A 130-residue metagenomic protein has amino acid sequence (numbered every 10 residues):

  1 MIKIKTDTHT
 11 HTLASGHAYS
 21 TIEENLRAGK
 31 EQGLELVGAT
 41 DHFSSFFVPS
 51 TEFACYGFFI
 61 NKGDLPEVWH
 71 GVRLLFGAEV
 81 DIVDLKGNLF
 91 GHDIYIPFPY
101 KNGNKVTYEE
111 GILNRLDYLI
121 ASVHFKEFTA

Functional and structural regions predicted by a protein language model:
M1-I2: Catalytic phosphate/metal-binding cores of nucleic-acid and nucleotide-processing enzymes, i.e., regions that mediate
K5-S15, A39-S44: Histidine-centered catalytic micro-motifs
T6-T10, A18, G77, Y100: Generic alpha-helix detector with strongest preference for long hydrophobic helices that associate with membranes
H9, G29, D41, L74 (+1 more regions): Divalent metal-coordination and catalytic microenvironments
G16-Y19, V48-P49: Histidine/acidic-residue-rich catalytic or RNA/ligand-binding cores of hydrolases and nuclease-related proteins
N25-H42: Catalytic domains of carbohydrate-active enzymes, especially glycoside hydrolases
F47-A130: Extended substrate/RNA-proximal surfaces in nucleic-acid metabolism proteins
